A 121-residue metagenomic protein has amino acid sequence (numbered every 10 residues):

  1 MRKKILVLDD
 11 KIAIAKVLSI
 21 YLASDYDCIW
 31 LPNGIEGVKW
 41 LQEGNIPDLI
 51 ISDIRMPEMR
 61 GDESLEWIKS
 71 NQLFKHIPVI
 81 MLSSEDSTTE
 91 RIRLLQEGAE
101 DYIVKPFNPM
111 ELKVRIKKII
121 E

Functional and structural regions predicted by a protein language model:
I12-I29: Two-component/phosphorelay signaling modules centered on CheY-like receiver
P32-L49: Acidic, metal-coordinating helix/loop segments flanking the phosphotransfer/catalytic sites of two-component signaling
D53, S83: Active-site residues of response regulator receiver
M56-M59: Receiver (REC) domain active-site loop signature in two-component systems and cognate sites in sensor histidine kinases
F107-I116: C-terminal output helix
